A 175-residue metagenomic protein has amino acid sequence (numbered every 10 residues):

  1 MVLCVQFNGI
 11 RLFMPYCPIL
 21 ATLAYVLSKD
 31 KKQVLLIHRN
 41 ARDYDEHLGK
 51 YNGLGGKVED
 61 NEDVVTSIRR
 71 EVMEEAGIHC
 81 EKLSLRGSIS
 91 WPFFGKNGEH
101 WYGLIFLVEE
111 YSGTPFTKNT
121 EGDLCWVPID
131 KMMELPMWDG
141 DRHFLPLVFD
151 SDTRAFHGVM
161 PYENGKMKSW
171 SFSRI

Functional and structural regions predicted by a protein language model:
G9-L35, K57: Conserved N-terminal beta-strand and adjoining loop/helix that marks the start of the Nudix/MutT-like hydrolase domain
L12, S88-F94: Short, solvent-exposed loop/turn elements at beta->coil junctions and helix N-caps that rim active or binding pockets
I19, L48, G53, C80 (+1 more regions): Short connector loops at helix/strand junctions that flank enzyme active sites, especially segments positioning acidic
Q33-E74, E163, K168-I175: Conserved Nudix-box catalytic region and its N-terminal flanking loop in Nudix hydrolases and closely related
V58-E81, P92-L147, W170-I175: Unchanged
T153-Y162: Low-complexity, intrinsically disordered Gly/Pro/Thr-rich segments
